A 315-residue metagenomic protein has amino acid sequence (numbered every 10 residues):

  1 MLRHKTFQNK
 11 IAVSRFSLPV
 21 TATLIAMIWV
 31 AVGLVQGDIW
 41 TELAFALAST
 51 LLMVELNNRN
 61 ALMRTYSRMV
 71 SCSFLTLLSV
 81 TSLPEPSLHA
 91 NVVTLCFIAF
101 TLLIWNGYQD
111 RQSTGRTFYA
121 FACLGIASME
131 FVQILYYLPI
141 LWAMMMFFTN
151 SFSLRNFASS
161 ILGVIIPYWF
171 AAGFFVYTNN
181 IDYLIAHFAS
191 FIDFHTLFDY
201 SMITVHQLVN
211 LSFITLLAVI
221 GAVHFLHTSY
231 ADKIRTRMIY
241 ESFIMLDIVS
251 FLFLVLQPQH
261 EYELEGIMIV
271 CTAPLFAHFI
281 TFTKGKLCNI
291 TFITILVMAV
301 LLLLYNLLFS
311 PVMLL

Functional and structural regions predicted by a protein language model:
T23-V30, I185-L208, G221-F225: Juxtamembrane membrane-water interface segments that cap and precede transmembrane helices
L34-V35, S73-N91: Aromatic- and kink-enriched transmembrane "portal" helix at the membrane-lumen/periplasm boundary that abuts
R59-L77: Transmembrane-helix signature of polytopic, membrane-embedded enzymes that assemble or transfer cell-envelope glycans
F100-G115: Membrane-interface transmembrane helices that cradle and orient dolichyl/undecaprenyl
T117-E130: Membrane-interface alpha helices of multi-pass inner-membrane proteins
Y137-L162: Perimembrane helix-loop-helix junctions
A222-L246: Membrane-interface helix-loop-helix junctions at transmembrane boundaries of multi-pass membrane enzymes, predominantly
E261-H278: Hydrophobic/aromatic-rich transmembrane helices and adjacent perimembrane loops
